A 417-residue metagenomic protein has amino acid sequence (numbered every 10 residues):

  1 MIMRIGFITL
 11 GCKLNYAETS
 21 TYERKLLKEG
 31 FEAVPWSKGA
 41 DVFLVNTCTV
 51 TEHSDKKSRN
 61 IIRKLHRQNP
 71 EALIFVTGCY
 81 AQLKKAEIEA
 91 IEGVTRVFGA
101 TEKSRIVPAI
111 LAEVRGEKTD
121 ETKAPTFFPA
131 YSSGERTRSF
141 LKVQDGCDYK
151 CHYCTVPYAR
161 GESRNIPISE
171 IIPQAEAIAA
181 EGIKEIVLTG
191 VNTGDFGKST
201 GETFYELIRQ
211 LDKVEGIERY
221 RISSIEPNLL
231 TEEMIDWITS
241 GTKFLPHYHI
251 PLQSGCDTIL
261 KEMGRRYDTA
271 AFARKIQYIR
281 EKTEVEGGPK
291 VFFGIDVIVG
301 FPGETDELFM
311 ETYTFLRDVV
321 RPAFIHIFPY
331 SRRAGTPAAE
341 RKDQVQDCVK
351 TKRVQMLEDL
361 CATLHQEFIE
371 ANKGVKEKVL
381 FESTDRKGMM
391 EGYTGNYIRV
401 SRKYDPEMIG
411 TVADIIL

Functional and structural regions predicted by a protein language model:
M1-D195, R209, E233, T269-E286 (+5 more regions): Proteins enriched for Cys/Gly/acidic motifs involved in redox and nucleic-acid/cofactor modification
K38-G39, D148, Q253-G255, D385-K387 (+1 more regions): Short strand-connecting beta-turns/loops that link adjacent beta-strands
L44, C79, I106, L188 (+6 more regions): Residue-level signal for inorganic ion chemistry
I74-F75, L83, A180-D306: Conserved SAM/AdoMet-binding glycine-rich loop
S104, Y149, G194, N228 (+3 more regions): Glycine-centered loop/turn positions within well-structured domains that cap or flank conserved ligand/cofactor-binding
Y131-S132, D236-S240, L252, I369-A371 (+2 more regions): Replace "in large, NTP-powered and nucleic-acid-processing enzymes" with "in large, NTP-powered factors and other
L260-M263, P337-R341: Short acidic, glycine/proline-rich loop/turn micro-motifs
E340-L417: Terminal RNA-binding accessory module
